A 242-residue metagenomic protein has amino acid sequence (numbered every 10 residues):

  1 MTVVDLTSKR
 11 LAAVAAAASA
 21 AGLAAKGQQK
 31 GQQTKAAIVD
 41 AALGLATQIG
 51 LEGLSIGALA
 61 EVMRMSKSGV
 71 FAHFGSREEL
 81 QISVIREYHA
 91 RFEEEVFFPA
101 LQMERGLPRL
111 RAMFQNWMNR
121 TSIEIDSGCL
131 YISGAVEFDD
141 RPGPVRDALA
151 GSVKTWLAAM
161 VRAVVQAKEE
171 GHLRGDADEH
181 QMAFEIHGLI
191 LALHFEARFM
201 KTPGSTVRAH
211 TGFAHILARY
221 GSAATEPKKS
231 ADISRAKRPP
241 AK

Functional and structural regions predicted by a protein language model:
M1-I49, G53-V62, E79-I82: Basic, helix-initiating cap at the start of DNA-binding domains
M1-L23, A112-N119, K154-E170, H180 (+2 more regions): C-terminal peripheral helix-coil segments that are non-catalytic and often amphipathic
Q32-D40, T47, E52-G53, R64 (+3 more regions): An amphipathic alpha-helix adjacent to DNA-recognition modules
A41-A42, M63, A167, E179 (+1 more regions): Small-residue (primarily alanine) positions within well-ordered alpha-helices, especially packing/interaction faces
S68: Key DNA-contact positions within bacterial/archaeal DNA-binding proteins
S83, V96-S127, E179-I186: Hydrophobic alpha-helical connector segments
R109, I123-P144: Amphipathic alpha-helical segments used for helix-helix packing
